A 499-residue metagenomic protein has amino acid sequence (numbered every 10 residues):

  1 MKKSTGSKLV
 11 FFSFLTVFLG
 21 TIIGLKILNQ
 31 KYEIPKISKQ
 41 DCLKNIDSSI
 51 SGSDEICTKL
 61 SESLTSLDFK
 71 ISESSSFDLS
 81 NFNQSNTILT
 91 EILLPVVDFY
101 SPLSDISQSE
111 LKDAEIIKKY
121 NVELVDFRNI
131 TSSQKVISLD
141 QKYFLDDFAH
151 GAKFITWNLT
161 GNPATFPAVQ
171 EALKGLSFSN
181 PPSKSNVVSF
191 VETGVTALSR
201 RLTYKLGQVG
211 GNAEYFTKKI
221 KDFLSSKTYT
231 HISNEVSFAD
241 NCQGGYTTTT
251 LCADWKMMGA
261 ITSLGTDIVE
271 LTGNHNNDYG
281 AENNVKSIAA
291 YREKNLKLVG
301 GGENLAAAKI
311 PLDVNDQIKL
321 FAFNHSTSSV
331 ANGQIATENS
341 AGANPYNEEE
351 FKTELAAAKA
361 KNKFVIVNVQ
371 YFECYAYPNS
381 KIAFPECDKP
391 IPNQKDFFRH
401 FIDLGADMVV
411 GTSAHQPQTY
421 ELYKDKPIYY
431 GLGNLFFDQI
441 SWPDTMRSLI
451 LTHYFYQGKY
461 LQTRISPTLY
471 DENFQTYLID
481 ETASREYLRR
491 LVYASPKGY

Functional and structural regions predicted by a protein language model:
K2-T16: N-terminal Sec-pathway targeting helices
F14-G24: N-terminal signal-anchor transmembrane alpha helix of single-pass membrane proteins, serving as the membrane-anchoring
I22-P35: Hydrophobic single-pass membrane-insertion segments
P35-T65, S74-S76, F82-P182: Exported/periplasmic ABC-transporter solute-binding proteins
L64-S74, K227-T228, N362-K363: A generic structural motif
F69-I71, V136, L298, T463: Generic structural signal for residues in well-ordered beta-strands
K70, D78-S80, E123, V136 (+4 more regions): Short, well-ordered beta-strand core segments
F178-Y499: Acidic, metal/ion-coordinating pockets
